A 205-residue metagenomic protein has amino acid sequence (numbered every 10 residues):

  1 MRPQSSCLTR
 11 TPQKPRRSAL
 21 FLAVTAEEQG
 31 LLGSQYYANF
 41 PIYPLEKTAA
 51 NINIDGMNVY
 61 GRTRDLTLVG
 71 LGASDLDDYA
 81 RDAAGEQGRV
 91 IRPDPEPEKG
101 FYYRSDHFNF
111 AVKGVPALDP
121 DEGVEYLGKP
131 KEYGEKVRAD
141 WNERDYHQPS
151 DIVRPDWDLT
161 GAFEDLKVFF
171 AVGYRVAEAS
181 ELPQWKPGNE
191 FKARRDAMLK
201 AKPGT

Functional and structural regions predicted by a protein language model:
M1-L31, F169: Alpha-helical metal-binding/catalytic segments enriched in His/Glu/Asp
R2, S6, L20, D121-R195: His/Asp/Glu-rich mid-to-C-terminal helical/loop segments that flank catalytic regions of hydrolases
S6-R17, F40-T48, E86, A179: Secondary-structure transition/capping motifs at alpha-helix termini and the adjoining loop/turn into the next element
R16-T25, A50-N53, K186-N189: Beta-strand segments within the central parallel beta-sheet cores of soluble alpha/beta enzyme folds
V24-E143: Metal-dependent peptidase/peptidase-like ectodomains
A197-L199: Membrane-proximal cytoplasmic C-terminal regulatory module of class A 7TM GPCRs
K202-T205: Short, solvent-exposed mixed-charge patches
